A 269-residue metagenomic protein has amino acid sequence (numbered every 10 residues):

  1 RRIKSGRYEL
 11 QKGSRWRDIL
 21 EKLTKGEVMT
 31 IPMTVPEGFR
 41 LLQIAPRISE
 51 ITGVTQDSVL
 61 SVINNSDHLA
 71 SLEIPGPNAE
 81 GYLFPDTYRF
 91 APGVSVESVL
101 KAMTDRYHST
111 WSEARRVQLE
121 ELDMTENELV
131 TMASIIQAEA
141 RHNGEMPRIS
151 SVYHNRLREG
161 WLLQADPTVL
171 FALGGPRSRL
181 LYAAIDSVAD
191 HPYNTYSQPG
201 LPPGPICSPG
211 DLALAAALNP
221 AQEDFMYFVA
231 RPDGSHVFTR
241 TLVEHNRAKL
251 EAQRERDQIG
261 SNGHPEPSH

Functional and structural regions predicted by a protein language model:
R1, E37-L41, V62-S66: Acidic helix-start/capping segments at beta-turn-to-alpha-helix junctions
R1-V28: Terminal hydrophobic membrane-targeting helix
S5-R7, I31-T34, A45, P85-A91: A structural feature that tracks compact, well-ordered secondary-structure segments with a strong bias toward
E9, R15, E50-D57, S61 (+1 more regions): Bacterial extracytoplasmic/cell-wall-associated proteins, especially those involved in peptidoglycan
D18-L20, Q43, V237: Short acidic, gly/pro-rich beta-turn/loop elements at beta-sheet edges and active-site/ligand-binding grooves
G26-G53, Q118-E126: Glycine-rich loop/hinge motif
